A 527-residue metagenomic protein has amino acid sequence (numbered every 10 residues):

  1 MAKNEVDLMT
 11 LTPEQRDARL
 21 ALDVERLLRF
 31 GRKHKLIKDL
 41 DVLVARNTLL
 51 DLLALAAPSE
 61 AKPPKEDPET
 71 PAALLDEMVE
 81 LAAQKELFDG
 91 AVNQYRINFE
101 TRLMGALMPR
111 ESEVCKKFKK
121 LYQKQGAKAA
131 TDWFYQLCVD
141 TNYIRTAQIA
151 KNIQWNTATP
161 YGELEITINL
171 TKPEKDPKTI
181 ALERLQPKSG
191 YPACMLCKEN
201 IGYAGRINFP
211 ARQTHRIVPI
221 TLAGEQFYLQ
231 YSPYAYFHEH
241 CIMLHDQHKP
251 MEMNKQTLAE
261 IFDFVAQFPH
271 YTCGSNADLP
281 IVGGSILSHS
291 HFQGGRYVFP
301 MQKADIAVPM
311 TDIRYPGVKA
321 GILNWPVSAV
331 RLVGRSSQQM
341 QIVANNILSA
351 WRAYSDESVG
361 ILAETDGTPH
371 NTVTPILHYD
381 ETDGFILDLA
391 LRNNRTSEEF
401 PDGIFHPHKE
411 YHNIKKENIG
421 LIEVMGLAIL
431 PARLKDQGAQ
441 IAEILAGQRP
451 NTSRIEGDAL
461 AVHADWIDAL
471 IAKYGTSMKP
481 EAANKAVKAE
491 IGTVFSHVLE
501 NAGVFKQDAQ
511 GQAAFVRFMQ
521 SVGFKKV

Functional and structural regions predicted by a protein language model:
M1-A2, V265: Intrinsic structural disorder
A2-M243, Q247-P250, N324-P326, M340-A344 (+2 more regions): Active-site microenvironments that recognize anionic phosphate/pyrophosphate groups
T214-R216, D246-Y271: Helical scaffold of the NTase/Pol beta-like nucleotidyltransferase catalytic core
L229, C273, S290-F292: Hydrophobic faces of well-ordered beta-strands that scaffold small-molecule active sites in alpha/beta enzyme cores
H238-H245, G283-F299, A390: Histidine-centered divalent-metal-coordination microenvironment in nucleic-acid enzymes
Q256, V265-S285, G294-L348, R352-S355: Catalytic or ion-translocation cores adjacent to nucleophile or general acid/base/metal-coordination motifs in diverse
P280-S288, D366-T372: Beta-rich nucleic-acid/ligand-interaction surfaces
